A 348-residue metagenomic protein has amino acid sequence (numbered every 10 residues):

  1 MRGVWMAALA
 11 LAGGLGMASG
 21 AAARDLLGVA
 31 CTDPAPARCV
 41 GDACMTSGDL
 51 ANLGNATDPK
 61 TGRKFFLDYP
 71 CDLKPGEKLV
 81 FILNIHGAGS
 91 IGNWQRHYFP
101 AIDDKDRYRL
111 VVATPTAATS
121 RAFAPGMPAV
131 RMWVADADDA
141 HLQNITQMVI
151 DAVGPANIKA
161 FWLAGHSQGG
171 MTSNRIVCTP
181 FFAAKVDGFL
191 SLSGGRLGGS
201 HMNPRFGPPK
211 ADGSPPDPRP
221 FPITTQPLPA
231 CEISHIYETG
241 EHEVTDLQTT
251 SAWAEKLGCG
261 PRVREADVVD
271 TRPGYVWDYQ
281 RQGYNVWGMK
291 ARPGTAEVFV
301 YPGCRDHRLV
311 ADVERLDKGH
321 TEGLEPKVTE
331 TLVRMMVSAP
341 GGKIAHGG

Functional and structural regions predicted by a protein language model:
A7-G16: Bacterial N-terminal signal peptides
A23-F81, V130, K159-L190, G194-F221 (+3 more regions): A domain-start/cap signature at the N-terminus of enzymes
L73-F123, G198-G199, E322: Short substrate-entry loop that stabilizes the transition state in hydrolases
L83-I85, L192, R315: Alpha/beta-hydrolase
R131-V153: Alpha/beta-hydrolase active-site loop
H235-T239: Short beta-strand/loop motif that positions the catalytic acidic residue of the alpha/beta-hydrolase fold
E241-T245, H320-E322: Acidic catalytic loop of the alpha/beta-hydrolase fold
E325-G348: Catalytic active-site module of serine/aspartate enzymes centered on a nucleophile-bearing elbow/loop
